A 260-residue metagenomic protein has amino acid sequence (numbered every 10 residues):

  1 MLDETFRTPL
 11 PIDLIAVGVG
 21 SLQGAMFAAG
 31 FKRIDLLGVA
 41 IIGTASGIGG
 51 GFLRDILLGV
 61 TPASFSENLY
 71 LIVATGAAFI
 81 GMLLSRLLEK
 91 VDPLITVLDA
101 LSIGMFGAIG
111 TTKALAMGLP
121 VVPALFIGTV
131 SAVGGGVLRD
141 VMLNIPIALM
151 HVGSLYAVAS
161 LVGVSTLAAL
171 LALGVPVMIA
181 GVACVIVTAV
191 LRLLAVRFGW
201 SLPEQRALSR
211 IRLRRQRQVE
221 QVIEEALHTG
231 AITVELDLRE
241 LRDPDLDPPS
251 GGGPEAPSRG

Functional and structural regions predicted by a protein language model:
M1-G47, F52-L58: N-terminal topogenic module of multi-pass integral membrane proteins
M1-P11, I56-F65, I109-P123, A169-A180: Helix-coil boundary and interhelical linker segments in multi-pass alpha-helical membrane proteins
T5-G18, P62-G76, P120-V133: Structural signature of hydrophobic alpha-helical transmembrane segments
S21-K32, F52-D55, F79-D92, V137-A148 (+1 more regions): C-terminal ends of transmembrane helices
L36-A45, S66-I72, D92-I103, L125-I127 (+1 more regions): Cytoplasmic-side transmembrane-helix entry/capping segments in multi-pass membrane proteins
I41-A45, F52-L58, F126, V130 (+3 more regions): Short, structured motif recognition centered on aromatic/hydrophobic residues
G43-G51, A74, D99-T112, V130 (+2 more regions): Small-residue-rich segments of transmembrane alpha-helices in multi-pass membrane proteins, especially helix faces
S209-G260: Long, low-complexity, intrinsically disordered cytosolic termini of multi-pass membrane proteins
